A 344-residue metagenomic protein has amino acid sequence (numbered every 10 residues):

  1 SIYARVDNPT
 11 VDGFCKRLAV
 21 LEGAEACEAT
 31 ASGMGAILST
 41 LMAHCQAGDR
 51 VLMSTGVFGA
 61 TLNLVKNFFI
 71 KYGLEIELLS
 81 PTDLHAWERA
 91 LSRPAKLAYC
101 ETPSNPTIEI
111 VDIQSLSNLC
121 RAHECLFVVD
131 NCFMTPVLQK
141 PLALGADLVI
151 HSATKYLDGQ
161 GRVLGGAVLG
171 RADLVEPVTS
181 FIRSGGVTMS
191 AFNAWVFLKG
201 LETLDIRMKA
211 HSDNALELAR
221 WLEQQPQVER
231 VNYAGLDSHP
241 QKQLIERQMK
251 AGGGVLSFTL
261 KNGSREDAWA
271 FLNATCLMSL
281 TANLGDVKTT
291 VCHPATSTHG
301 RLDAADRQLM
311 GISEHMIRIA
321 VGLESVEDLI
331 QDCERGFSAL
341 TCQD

Functional and structural regions predicted by a protein language model:
S1-V20, E25: A glycine-/small-polar-enriched, mobile loop at the entrance of the PLP active site in fold-type I
L21, L222-P226, T275: Acidic-histidine catalytic/liganding microenvironments
A26-P226, N232: Conserved PLP-enzyme active-site core in the AAT-like
K66-N67, E77, E88-R89, R93 (+2 more regions): PLP-dependent enzyme catalytic core of the Aspartate aminotransferase-like
G186-V187, A274-N283, G336-D344: A common structural junction motif
R230-I317, V321: Conserved C-terminal alpha-helix-loop-beta "cap" of PLP-dependent enzymes that closes/shapes the active-site mouth
